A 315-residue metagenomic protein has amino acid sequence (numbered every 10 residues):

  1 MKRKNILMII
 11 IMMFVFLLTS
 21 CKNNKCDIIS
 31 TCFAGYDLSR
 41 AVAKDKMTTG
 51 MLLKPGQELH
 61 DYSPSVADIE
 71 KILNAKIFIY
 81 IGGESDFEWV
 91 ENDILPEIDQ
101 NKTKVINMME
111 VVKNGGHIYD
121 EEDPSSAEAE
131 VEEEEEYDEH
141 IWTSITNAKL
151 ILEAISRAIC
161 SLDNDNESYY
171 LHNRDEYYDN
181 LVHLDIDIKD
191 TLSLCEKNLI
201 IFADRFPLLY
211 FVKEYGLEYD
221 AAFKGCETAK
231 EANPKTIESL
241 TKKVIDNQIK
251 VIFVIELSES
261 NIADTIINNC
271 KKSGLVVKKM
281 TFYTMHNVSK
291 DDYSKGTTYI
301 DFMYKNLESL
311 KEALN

Functional and structural regions predicted by a protein language model:
K4-K22: Sec-dependent N-terminal signal peptides of Gram-positive bacterial secreted proteins and lipoproteins
S20-N315: Extracytoplasmic metal-acquisition and chelation regions
